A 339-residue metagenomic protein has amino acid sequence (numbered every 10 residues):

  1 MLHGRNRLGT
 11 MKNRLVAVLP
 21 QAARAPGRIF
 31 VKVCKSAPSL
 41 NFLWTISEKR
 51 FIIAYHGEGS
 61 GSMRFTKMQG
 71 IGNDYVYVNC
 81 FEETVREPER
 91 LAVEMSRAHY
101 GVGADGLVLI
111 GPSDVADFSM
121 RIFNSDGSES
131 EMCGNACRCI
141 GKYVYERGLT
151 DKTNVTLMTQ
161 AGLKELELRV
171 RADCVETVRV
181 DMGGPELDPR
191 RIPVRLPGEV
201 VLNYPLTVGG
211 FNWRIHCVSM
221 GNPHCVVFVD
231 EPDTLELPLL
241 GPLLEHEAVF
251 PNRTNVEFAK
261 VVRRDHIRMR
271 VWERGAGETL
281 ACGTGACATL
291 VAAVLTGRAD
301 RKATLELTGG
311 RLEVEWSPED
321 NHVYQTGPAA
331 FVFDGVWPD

Functional and structural regions predicted by a protein language model:
H3, Q21, Y55-H56: Low-complexity, intrinsically disordered or signal/transmembrane-proximal segments
R5-R7, R14, R24, R28 (+1 more regions): Basic polycationic patches enriched in arginine
T10, I29-K35, N41-Y55, G59: Short, positively charged and aromatic/hydrophobic N-terminal segments
H56-C174, V226-D339: A glycine-rich beta-to-alpha transition motif near the start of alpha/beta enzyme domains, typified by
T177-R179, G183-P185: Membrane helix-loop-helix hairpins that form the core translocation module of multi-pass transporters
V194, E199-H216, V227-A248: Anionic-ligand binding region
